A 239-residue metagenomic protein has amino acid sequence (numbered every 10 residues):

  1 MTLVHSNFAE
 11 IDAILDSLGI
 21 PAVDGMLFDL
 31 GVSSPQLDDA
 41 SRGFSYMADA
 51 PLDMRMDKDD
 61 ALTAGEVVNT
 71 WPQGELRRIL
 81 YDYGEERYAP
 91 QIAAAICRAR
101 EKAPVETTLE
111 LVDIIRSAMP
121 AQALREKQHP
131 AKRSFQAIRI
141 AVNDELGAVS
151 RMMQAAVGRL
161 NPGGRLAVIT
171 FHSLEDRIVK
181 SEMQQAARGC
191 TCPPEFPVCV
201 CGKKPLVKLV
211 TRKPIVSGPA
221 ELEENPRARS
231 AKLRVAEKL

Functional and structural regions predicted by a protein language model:
M1-L239: S-adenosyl-L-methionine-dependent methyltransferase catalytic core, i.e., the SAM/SAH-binding region
